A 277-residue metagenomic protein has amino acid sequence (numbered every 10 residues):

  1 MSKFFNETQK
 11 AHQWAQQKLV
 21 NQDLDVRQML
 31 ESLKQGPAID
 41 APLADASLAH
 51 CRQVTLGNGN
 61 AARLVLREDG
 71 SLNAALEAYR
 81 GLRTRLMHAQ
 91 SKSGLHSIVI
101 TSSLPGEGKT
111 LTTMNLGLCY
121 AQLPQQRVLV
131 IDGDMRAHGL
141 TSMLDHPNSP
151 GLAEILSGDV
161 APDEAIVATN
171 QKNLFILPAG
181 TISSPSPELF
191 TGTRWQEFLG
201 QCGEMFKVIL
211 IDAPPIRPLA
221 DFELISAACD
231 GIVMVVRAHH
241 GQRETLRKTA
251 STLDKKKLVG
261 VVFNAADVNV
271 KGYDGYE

Functional and structural regions predicted by a protein language model:
M1-E277: P-loop NTP-binding module
